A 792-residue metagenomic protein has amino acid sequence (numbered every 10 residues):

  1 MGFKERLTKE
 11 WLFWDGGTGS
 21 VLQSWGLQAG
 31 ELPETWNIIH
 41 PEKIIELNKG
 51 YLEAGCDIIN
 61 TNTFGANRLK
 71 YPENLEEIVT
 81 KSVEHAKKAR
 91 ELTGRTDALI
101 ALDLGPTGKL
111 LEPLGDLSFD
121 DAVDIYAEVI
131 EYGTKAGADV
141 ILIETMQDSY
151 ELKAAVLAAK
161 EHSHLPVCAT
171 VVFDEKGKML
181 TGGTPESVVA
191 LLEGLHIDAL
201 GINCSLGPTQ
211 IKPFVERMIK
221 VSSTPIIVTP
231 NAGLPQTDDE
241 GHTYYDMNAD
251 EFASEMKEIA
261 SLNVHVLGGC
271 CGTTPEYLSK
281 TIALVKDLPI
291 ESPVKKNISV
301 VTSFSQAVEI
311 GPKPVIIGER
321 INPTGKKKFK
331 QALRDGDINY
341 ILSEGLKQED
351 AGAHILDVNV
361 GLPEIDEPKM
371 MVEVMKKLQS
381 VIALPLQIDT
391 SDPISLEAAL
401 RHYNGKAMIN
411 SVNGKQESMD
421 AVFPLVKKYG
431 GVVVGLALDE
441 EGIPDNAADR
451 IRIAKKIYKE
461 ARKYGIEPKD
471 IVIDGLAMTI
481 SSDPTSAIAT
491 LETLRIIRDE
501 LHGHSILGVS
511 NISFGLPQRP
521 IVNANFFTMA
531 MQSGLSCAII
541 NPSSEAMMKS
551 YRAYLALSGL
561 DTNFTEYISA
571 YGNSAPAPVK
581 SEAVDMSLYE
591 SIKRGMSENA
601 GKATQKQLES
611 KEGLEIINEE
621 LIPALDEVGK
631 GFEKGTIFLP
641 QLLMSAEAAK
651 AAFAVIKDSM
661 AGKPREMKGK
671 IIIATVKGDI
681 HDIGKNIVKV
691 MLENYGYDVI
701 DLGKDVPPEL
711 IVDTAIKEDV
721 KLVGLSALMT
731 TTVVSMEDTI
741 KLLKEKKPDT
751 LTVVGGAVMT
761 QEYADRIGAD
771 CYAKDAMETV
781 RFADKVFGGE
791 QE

Functional and structural regions predicted by a protein language model:
M1-D474, M478-E792: Domain-level signal for soluble alpha/beta catalytic cores
